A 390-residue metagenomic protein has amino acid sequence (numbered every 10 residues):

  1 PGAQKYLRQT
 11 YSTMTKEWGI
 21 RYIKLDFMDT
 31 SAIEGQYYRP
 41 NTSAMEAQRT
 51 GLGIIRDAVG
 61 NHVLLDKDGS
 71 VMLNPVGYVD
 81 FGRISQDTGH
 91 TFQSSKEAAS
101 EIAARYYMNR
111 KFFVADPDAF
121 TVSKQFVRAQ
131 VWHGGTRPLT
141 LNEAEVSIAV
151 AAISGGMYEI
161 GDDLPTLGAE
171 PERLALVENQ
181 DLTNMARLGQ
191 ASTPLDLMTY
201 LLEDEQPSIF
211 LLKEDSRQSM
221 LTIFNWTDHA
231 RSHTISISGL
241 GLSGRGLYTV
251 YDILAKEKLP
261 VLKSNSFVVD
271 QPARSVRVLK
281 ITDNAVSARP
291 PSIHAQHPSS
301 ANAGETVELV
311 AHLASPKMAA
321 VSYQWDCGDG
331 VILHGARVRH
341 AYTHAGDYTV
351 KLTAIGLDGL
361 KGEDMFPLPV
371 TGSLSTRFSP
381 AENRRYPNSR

Functional and structural regions predicted by a protein language model:
P1-W18, S31: Active-site-adjacent "subsite" loops/lids of carbohydrate-active enzymes
G2-K5, Q9, T50-L167: Glycan-recognition surfaces
D26, L65, I153, L221 (+1 more regions): Conserved, mostly hydrophobic/aromatic
A151-S154, E159, Y200-L242, R274 (+1 more regions): Carbohydrate-binding surface patches
D228, L242-R245, P316-A320: Short proline/glycine-enriched turn/loop motifs at strand-loop junctions of beta-rich domains
S238-A255: Solvent-exposed beta-hairpin/edge-strand motifs
L262-R289: C-terminal beta-strand-rich structural cap/linker in extracellular carbohydrate-active enzymes
D283-R390: Extracellular/lumenal mature domains of secreted and surface-exposed proteins
